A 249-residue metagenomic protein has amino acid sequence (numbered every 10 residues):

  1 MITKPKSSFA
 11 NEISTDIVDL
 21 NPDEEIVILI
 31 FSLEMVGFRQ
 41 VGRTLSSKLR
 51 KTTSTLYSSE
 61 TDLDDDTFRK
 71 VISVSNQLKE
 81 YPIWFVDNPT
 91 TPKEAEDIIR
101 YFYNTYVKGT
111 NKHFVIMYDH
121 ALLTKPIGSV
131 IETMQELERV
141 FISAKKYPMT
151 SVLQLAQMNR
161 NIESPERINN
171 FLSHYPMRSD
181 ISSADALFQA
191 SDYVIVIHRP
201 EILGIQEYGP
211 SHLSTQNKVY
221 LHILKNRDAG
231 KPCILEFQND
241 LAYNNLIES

Functional and structural regions predicted by a protein language model:
M1-P5: Internal alpha/beta scaffold segment
S7-N11, I142-S249: Phosphate-binding/switch region of NTP-binding enzymes
F9-N111, E236: Cytosolic-facing regulatory segments adjacent to core modules
F31-L33, V86-N88, Y118-D119, L155-A156 (+2 more regions): Generic beta-strand/beta-sheet core signal
V36-G42, R50-T53, T124-I127, N161-E166 (+2 more regions): Switch/connector loops and helix/strand junctions flanking conserved nucleotide-binding motifs in nucleotide-processing
F38, D65-F68, I72, E96 (+3 more regions): Amphipathic alpha-helical transducer elements in NTP-driven molecular machines
L56-L63, W84, T124-M134, E166-Y175: Flexible beta-alpha connector loops of hexameric P-loop NTPases
I83-K146: Phosphate-binding/switch loop-helix module in NTP-utilizing enzymes
